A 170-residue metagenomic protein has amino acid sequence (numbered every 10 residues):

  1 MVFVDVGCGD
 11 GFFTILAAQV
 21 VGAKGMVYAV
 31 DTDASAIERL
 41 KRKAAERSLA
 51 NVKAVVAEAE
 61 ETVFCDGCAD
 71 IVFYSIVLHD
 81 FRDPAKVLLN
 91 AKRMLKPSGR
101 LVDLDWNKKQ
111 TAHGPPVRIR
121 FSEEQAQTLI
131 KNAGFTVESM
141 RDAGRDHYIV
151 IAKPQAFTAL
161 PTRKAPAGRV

Functional and structural regions predicted by a protein language model:
M1, E60-V72: A short acidic, Gly/Pro-enriched loop at the edge of an enzyme's catalytic core that lines a small-molecule cofactor
M1-G9: Conserved class I S-adenosyl-L-methionine
A18, A85-P97: A short glycine-rich, Lys/Arg-flanked "PGG" loop and its adjoining helix->strand segment in the class I
D33: Conserved SAM/SAH-binding beta-strand->alpha-helix loop
R47-A59: Conserved SAM-binding strand-loop segment of SAM-dependent methyltransferases
D70-D83: A short SAM/SAH-binding and catalytic strip from SAM-dependent methyltransferases
S98-D105: Conserved beta-strand signature within the Rossmann-like core of class I S-adenosyl-L-methionine
A133-V170: Core SAM-dependent methyltransferase catalytic element
